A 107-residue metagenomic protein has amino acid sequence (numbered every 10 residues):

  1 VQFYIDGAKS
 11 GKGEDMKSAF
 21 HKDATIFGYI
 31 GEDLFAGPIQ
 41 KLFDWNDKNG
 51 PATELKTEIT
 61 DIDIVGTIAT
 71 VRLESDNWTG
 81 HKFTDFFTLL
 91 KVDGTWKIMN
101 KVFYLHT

Functional and structural regions predicted by a protein language model:
F3-G7: Solvent-exposed, amphipathic alpha-helical segments
A8-G11, N46: Hydrophobic residues in alpha-helical segments
S10-D23: Short, well-ordered alpha-helical segments enriched in acidic and aromatic residues
F20, S75-N77, V102: Short beta-strand segments enriched in hydrophobic/aromatic residues within well-folded beta-rich domains
K22, T67, G94-T95: Beta-strand-connecting loop/turn residues
T25-I30, A36-K82: Surface-exposed, charged secondary-structure patches
K82-T107: Short beta-strand edge/turn micro-motifs at domain boundaries
